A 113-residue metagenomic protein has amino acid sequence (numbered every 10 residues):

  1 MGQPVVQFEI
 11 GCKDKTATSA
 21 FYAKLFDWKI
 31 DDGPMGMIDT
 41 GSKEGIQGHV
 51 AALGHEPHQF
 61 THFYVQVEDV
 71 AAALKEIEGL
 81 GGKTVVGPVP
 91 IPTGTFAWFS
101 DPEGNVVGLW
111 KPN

Functional and structural regions predicted by a protein language model:
M1-S19, E44-I46, T61-F63, N113: N-terminal beta-strand motif that seeds the catalytic metal site of vicinal oxygen chelate
Q3, I10, L74-K75, G79-N113: Vicinal oxygen chelate
K15, H49, F60, Y64 (+2 more regions): Residue-level hotspots at or immediately adjacent to binding/recognition sites across diverse folds
Y22: Catalytic core of tubulin tyrosine ligase-like
F26-D32, K83-P88: Short secondary-structure junctions
D27-F60, V106-K111: Conserved short beta-strand elements that form part of the metal-binding/catalytic scaffold of enzyme active sites
D39, Q66, W98-S100: Short, well-ordered beta-strand micro-motif
